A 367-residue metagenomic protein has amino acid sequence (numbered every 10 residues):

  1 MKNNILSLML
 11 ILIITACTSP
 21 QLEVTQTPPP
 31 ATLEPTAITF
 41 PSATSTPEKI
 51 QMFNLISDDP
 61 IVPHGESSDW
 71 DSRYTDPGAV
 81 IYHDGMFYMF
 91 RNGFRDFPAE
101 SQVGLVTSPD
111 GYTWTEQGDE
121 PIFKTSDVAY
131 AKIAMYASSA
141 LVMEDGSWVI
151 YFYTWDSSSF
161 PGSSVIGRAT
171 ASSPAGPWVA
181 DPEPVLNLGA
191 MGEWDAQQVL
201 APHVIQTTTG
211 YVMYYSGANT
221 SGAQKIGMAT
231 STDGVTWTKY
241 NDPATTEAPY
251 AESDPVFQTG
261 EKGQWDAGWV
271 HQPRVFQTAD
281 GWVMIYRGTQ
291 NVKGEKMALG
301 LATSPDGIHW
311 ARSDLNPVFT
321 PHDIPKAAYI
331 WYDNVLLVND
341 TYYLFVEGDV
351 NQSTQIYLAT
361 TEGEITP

Functional and structural regions predicted by a protein language model:
M1-I5: Positively charged n-region of N-terminal signal peptides that target proteins for export
S7-T15: Bacterial N-terminal signal peptides
C17-P20, L33-P367: Carbohydrate-active catalytic/glycan-binding domains of CAZyme proteins, especially the secreted or lumenal ectodomains
V24-A31: Ser/Thr/Pro/Gly-rich low-complexity linker/stalk segments immediately outside membranes or between
